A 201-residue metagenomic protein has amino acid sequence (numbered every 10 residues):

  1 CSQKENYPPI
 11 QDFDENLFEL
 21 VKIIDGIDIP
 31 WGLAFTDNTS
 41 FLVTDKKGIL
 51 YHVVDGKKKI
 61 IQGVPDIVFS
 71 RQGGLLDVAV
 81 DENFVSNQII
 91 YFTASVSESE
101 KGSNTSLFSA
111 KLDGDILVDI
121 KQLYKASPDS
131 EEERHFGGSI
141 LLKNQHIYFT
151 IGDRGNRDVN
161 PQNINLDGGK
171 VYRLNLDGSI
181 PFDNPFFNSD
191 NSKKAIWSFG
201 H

Functional and structural regions predicted by a protein language model:
C1-D158: Acidic, Gly/Ser/Thr-rich repeat motifs that build Ca2+-stabilized beta-propeller blades
C1-K4, I164, H201: Short intrinsically disordered, low-complexity coil segments enriched in acidic
T105-D115, Q162-D177: Beta-propeller blade signature
F149-G152, S179-F187: The feature captures the short pre-catalytic strand/loop hairpin that immediately precedes and shapes the active-site
R157, P161, N191-K194: Active-site oxyanion-binding pockets that recognize sulfate/phosphate
L166-L174, P185-H201: Loop-centered beta-sheet repeat module
